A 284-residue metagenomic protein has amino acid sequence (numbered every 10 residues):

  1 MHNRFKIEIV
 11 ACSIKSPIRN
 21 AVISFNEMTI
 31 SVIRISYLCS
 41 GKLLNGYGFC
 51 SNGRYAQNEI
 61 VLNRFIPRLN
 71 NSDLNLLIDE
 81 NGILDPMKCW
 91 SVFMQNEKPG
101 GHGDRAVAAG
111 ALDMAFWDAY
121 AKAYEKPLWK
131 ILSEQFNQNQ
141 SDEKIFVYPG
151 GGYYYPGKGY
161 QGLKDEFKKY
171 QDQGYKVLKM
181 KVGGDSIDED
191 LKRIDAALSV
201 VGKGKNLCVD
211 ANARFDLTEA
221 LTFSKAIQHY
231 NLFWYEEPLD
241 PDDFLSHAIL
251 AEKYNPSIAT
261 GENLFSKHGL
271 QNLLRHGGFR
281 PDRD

Functional and structural regions predicted by a protein language model:
M1-S31: Short, Gly/Pro- and small/polar-rich lid/capping loops
R4, S36-Y124: Metal- or metallocofactor-binding catalytic centers and their adjacent structured scaffolds across diverse enzyme
I33, L43, L112, E125 (+4 more regions): Conserved, mostly hydrophobic/aromatic
H102-V107, P149-G157, M180-G184: Flexible, glycine/proline-enriched loop segments at strand-loop-helix junctions that form or flank small-ligand binding
L128-Y155, R193: N-terminal small/glycine-rich loop or linker at the start of catalytic domains across soluble metabolic enzymes
K144-G162, N212-D216, A259: Active-site mouth loops of central-metabolism enzymes
E166-K181: Catalytic domains of carbohydrate-active enzymes, especially glycoside hydrolases
M180-D284: Catalytic core of soluble alpha/beta enzymes
